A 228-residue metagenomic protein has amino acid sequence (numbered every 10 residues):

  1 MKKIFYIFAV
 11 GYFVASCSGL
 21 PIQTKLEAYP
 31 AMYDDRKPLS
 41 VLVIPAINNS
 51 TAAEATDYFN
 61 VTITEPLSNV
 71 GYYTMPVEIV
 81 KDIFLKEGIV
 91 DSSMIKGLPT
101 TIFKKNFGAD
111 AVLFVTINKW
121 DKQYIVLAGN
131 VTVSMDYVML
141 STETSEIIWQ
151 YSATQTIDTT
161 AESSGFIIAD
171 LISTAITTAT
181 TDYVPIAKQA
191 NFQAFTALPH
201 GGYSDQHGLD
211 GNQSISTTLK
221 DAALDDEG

Functional and structural regions predicted by a protein language model:
M1-I4: Positively charged n-region of N-terminal signal peptides that target proteins for export
F13-S16: C-terminal motif of bacterial Sec signal peptides marking the signal peptidase cleavage site
S18-L39, N106, S141-G228: C-terminal/domain-edge helix-coil "capping" segments
K25-Y29, M94-T100, K119-Y124: N-terminal post-signal-peptidase region of extra-cytosolic proteins
P38-S40, I47-F114, E146, Q150 (+1 more regions): N-terminal segment of the mature soluble domain
K105-W120, V126-N130: Mid-length scaffold segments of soluble, non-membrane domains
V131-M135: Short, surface-exposed coil-to-beta transition loops
Y137-M139: Generic short beta-strand
